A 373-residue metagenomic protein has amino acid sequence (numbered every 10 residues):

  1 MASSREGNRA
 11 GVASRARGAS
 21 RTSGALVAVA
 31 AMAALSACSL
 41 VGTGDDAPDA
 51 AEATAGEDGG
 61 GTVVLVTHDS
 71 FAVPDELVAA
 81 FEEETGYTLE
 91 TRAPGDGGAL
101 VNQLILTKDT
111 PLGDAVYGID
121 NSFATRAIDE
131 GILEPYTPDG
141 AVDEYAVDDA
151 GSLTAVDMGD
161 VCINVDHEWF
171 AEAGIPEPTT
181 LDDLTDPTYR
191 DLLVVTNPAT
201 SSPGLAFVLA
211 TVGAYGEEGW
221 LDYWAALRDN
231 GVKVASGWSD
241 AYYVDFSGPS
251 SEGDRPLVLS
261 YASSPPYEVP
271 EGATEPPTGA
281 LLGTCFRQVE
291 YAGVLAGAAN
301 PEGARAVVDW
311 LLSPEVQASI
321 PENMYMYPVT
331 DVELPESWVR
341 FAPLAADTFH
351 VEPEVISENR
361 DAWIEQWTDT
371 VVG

Functional and structural regions predicted by a protein language model:
A33-A37: C-terminal motif of bacterial Sec signal peptides marking the signal peptidase cleavage site
C38-G42, D49-R126, E130, S250: Early extracytoplasmic/lumenal segment of secretory-pathway proteins
P111-V116, E134-H167, D182, L192-P198: A structural signal for short loop-to-beta-strand junctions that line the ligand-binding cleft of periplasmic/secreted
N121-I132, D148-P176, G204-A214, V289-G293: Periplasmic solute-binding protein
L133-G140, L153-A155, D182-T185, P256 (+3 more regions): Short beta-strand->loop
L209-G283: Ligand-binding pocket segment of bilobal, Venus flytrap-like solute-binding proteins
E290, L295-V351: Mature extracytoplasmic/periplasmic domains
S337-G373: Extracellular/periplasmic bilobal clamshell ligand-binding domains
